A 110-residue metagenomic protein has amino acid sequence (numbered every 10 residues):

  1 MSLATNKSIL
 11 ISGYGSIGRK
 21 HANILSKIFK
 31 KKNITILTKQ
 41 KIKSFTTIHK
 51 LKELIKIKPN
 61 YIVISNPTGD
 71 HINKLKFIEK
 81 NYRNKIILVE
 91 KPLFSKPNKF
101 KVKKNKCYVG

Functional and structural regions predicted by a protein language model:
M1-F45, I57: N-terminal Rossmann-like dinucleotide-binding module
S8, N60-Y61, I86: Structural motif
K30-K32, Y82-I86, N105-K106: A short helix->loop->beta-strand "cap" motif at the edges of active sites that frequently abuts
I48-K58, K101: Short amphipathic alpha-helix with an adjacent loop that forms part of the alpha/beta core around
P59, I64-H71, P92-F94: N-terminal glycine-rich "phosphate-gripper" loop used for MgATP/nucleotide binding and carboxylate activation
G69-E90: Rossmann-fold NAD(P) dinucleotide-binding segment
L93-G110: A contiguous active-site-proximal alpha/beta segment in oxidoreductase catalytic domains
